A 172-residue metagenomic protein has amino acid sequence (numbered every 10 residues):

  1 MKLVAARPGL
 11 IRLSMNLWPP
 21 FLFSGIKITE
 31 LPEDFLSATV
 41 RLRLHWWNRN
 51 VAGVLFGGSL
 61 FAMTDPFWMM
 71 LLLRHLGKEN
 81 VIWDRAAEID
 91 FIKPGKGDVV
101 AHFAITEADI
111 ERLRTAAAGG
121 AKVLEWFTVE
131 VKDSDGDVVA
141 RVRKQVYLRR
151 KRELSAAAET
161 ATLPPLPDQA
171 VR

Functional and structural regions predicted by a protein language model:
M1-F23, W47, V51: Alpha-helical membrane-targeting segments
F23-I28, R85-F91, R112-R114: Short structured motifs
F23-V54: Catalytic strand-loop segment that frames the active site of acyl-thioester-processing enzymes
S24, L36-A38, W83-A87, G97-A101 (+1 more regions): A generic structural signal for short beta-strands and their flanking turns/coil linkers
K27, E88-D90, H102-A104, E130 (+1 more regions): Residues located in well-ordered beta-strands
W47-F67: Hot-dog-fold acyl-thioester-processing enzymes
L71-A108: Hydrophobic beta-strand-centered segment that forms part of the acyl-chain substrate-binding groove
G95-K96, T106-R172: HotDog/MaoC-like acyl-thioester-processing domains
